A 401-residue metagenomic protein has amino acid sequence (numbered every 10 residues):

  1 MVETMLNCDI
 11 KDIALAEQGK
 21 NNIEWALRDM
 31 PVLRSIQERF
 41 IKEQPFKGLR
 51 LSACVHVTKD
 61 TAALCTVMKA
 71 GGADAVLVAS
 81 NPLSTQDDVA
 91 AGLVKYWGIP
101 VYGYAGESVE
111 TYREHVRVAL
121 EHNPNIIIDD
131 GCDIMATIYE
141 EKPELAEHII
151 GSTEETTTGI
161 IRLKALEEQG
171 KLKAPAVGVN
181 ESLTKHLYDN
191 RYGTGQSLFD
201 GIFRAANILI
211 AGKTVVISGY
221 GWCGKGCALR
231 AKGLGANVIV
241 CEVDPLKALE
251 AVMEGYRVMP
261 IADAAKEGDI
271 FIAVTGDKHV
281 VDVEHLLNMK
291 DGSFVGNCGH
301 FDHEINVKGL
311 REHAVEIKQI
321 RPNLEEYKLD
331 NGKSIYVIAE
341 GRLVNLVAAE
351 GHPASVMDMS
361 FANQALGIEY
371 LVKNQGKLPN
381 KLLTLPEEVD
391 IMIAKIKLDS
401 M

Functional and structural regions predicted by a protein language model:
V2-F46, L77-K213: Glycine/serine-rich phosphate-binding loop and adjoining beta1-alpha1 elements at the start of nucleotide-handling
E3-L6, A14-P31, F46-R50, T58 (+3 more regions): Adenosine-phosphate binding glycine-rich loop
S35-E38, K69, E121, M135-A136 (+3 more regions): Rossmann-fold NAD(P) dinucleotide-binding segment
R50, C65-S84: Active-site cofactor/substrate anionic-group-binding motifs, chiefly glycine- and Lys/Arg-rich phosphate-binding loops
V55-A73, K185, D189, G193-H279: Glycine-rich phosphate/diphosphate-binding loop of Rossmann-like nucleotide-binding domains
L64, D88-A90, E114-H115, A136-P143 (+6 more regions): Short acidic, glycine/serine/threonine-rich loops at helix termini
A79, I126-G131, P143-T158, D277 (+2 more regions): ADP-ribose/adenylate-binding Rossmann-like module
